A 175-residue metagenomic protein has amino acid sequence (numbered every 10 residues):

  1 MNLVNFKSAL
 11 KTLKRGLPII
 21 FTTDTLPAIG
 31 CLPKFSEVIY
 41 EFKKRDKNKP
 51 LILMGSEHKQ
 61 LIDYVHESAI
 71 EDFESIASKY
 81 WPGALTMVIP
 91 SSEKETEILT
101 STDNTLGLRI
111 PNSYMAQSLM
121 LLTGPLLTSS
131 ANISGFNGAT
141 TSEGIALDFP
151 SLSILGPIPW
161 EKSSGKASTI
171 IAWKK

Functional and structural regions predicted by a protein language model:
M1-K175: Active-site-adjacent structural elements in enzyme catalytic cores
